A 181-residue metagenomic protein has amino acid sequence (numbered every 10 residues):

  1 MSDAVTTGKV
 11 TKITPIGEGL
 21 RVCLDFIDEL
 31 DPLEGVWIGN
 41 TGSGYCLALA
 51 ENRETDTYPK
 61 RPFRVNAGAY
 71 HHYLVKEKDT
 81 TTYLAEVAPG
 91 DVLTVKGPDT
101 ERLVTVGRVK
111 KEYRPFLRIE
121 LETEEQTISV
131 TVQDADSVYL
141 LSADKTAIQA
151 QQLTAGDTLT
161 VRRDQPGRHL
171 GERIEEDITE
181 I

Functional and structural regions predicted by a protein language model:
M1-F63, K76-T82: N-terminal intrinsically disordered, low-complexity, charge/repeat-rich segments that act as generic
Y70, T80-Y83, Q149: Short, conserved secondary-structure segments in the cores of folded domains
T81-A88, L153-T154: Short, well-ordered loop/turn sites that connect or cap secondary structure elements
V95-R102, R163-H169: Short, charged beta-turn/beta-strand-edge "cap" motif at the junction between a beta-strand and an adjacent loop
T100-T123, G171-I181: Short, compositionally biased
K111, R118-L170: Glycine- and charge-enriched low-complexity intrinsically disordered segments
